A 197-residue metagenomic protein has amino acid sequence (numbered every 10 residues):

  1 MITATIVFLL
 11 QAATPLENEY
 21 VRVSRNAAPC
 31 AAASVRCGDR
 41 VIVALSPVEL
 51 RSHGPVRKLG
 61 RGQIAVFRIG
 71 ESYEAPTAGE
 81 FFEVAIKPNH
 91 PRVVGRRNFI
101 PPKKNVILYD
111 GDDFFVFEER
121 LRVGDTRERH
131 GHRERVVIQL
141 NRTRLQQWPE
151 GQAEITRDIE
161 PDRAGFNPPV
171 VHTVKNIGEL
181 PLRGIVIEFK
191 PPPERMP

Functional and structural regions predicted by a protein language model:
M1-Q11: Sec-dependent N-terminal signal peptides
Q11-A27: Short N-terminal segments immediately surrounding and downstream of signal-peptide cleavage
L16-E19, S52-S72, G151-P169: Short acidic-glycine-tyrosine-enriched beta hairpin
V21-S24, V41-V43, L50, F81-I86 (+1 more regions): Fold-core signature of tandem repeat domains
P29-V35, R122-R127: Surface-exposed ligand/attachment interfaces on beta-rich extracellular proteins
C37-G54, H132-G151: Glycine- and acidic-residue-biased ligand/ion/polar-headgroup-sensing regions
I69-P88, R142, P169-P192: Ligand-binding loop in jelly-roll beta-barrel domains
E74-V116, R120: Surface-exposed beta-loop interaction hotspot
